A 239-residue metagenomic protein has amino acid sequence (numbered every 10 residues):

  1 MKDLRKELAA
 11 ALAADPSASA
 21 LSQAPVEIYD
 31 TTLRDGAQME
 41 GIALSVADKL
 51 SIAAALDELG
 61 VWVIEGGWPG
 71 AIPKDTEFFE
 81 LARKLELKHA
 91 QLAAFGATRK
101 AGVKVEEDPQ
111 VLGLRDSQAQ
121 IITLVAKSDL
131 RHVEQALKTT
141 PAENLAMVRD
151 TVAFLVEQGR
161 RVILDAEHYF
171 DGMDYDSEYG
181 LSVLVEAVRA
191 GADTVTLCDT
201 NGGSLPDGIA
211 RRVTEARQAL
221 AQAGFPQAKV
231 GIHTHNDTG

Functional and structural regions predicted by a protein language model:
M1-A43: N-terminal amphipathic alpha-helix/helix-capping segment at the start of soluble metabolic enzymes
K2-R5, A18, G67-G70, A97-T98: Short linear motifs at secondary-structure transitions and domain/linker junctions
V26-I28, R34, Q38-I64, A71 (+2 more regions): Alpha/beta enzyme core
D75: Conserved phosphotransfer microenvironments
K88-F95: A glycine-rich helix N-cap at a beta->alpha junction
N236-G239: Thiamine diphosphate
